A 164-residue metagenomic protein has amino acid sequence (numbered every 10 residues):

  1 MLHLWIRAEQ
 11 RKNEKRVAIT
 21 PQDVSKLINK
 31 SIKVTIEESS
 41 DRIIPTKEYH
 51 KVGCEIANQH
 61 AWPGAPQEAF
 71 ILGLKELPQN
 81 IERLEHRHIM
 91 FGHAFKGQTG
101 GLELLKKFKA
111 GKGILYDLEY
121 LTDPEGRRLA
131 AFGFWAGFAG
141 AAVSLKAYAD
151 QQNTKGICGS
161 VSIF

Functional and structural regions predicted by a protein language model:
L2-H3, Q79-F164: Glycine/serine-rich phosphate-binding loop and adjoining beta1-alpha1 elements at the start of nucleotide-handling
L2-K107, G111: An N-terminal-biased, well-structured beta-alpha scaffold segment characteristic of Rossmann-like dinucleotide-binding
